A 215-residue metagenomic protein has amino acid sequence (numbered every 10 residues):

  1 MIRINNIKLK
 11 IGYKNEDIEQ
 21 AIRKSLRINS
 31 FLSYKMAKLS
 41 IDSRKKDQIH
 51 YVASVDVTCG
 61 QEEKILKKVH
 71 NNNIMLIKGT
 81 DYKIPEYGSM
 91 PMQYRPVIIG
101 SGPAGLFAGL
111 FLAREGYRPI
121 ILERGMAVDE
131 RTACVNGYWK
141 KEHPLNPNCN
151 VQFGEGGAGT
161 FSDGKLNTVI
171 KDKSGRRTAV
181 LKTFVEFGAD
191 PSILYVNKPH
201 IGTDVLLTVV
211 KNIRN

Functional and structural regions predicted by a protein language model:
M1-Y51, V55-T183, F187-N215: Residues forming the flavin
